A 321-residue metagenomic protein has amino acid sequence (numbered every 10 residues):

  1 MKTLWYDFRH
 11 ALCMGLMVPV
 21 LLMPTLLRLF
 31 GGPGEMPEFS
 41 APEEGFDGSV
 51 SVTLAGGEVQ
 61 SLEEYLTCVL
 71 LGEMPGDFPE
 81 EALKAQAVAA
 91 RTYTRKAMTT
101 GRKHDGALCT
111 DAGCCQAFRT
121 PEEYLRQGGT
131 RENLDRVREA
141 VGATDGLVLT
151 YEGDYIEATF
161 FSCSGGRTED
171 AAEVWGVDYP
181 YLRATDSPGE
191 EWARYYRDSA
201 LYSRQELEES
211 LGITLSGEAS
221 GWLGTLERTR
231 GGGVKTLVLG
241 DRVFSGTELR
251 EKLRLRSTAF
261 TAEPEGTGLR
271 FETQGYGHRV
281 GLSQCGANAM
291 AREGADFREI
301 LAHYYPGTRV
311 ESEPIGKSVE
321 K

Functional and structural regions predicted by a protein language model:
M1-K321: Conserved, single-site charged/polar hotspot
